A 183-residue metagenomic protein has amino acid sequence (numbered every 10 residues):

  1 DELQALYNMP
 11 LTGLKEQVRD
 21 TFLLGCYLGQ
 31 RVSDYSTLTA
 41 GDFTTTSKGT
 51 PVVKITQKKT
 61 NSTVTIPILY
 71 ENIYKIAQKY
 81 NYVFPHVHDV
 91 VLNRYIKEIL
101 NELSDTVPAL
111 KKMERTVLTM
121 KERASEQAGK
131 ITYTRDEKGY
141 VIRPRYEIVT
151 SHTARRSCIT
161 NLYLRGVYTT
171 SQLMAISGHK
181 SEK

Functional and structural regions predicted by a protein language model:
D1-V32, K48, H88-V91: Basic, Lys/Arg- and aromatic-enriched nucleic-acid-binding interface segment
E2-A5, T37-I76: Conserved tyrosine-mediated DNA breakage-rejoining catalytic core shared by Y-recombinases
L11-L14, K54-T63, N81-H88, R145-T150: Short, contiguous acidic/charged loop-to-helix segments that flank catalytic cores in large enzymes
T21, S33-L38, L173: Alpha-helix N-cap/helix-start motif at helix boundaries, enriched for small hydrophobics
D42-G49, I148, V167-K183: Short, polar N-cap/turn motifs at the start of nucleic acid-interacting alpha helices
V64-I68, Y74-Q78, F84-P85, T170-K183: C-terminal/domain-terminus segments
N81-H86, K97-A175: Short, basic (Lys/Arg/His-rich) helix/loop patches that form interaction surfaces in the mid-to-C-terminal regions
